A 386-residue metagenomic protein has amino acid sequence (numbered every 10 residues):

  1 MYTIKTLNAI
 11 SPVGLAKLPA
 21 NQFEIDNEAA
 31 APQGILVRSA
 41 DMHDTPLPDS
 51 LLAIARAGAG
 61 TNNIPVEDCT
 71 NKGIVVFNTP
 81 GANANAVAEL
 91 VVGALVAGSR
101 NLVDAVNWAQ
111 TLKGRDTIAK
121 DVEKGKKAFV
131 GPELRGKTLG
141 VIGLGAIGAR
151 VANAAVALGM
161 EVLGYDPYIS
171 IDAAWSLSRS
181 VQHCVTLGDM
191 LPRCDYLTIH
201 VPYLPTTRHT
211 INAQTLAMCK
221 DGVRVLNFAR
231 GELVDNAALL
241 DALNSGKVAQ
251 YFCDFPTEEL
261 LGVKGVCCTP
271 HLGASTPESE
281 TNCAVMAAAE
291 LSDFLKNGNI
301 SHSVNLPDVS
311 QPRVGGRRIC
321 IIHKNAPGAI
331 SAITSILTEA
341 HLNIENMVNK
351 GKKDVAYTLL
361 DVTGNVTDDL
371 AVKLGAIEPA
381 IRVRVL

Functional and structural regions predicted by a protein language model:
M1-T79, N212-Q214, M218, R224 (+2 more regions): An N-terminal-biased, well-structured beta-alpha scaffold segment characteristic of Rossmann-like dinucleotide-binding
H43-T45, L163, P167-L260, S275: Rossmann-like adenosine-cofactor binding region
P80-T138, N299-V304: Phosphate-binding beta-alpha-beta segment of Rossmann-like dinucleotide-binding domains, i.e., the NAD(P)
A88-N107, N153-M160, V285-N299, T334-T338: Oxidoreductase and adenylate-handling cofactor-binding alpha/beta cores
L144-G145: Glycine-rich Rossmann-fold phosphate-binding loop(s) that bind the pyrophosphate of adenine dinucleotide cofactors
G148-A149: N-terminal Rossmann-fold NAD(P) dinucleotide-binding loop
A213, D221-R313, Y357, L386: Rossmann-like dinucleotide-binding domain for NAD(H)/NADP(H)
S301, N305-L386: A conserved regulatory-domain signal marking ACT and ACT-like small-molecule sensing domains and adjacent regulatory
